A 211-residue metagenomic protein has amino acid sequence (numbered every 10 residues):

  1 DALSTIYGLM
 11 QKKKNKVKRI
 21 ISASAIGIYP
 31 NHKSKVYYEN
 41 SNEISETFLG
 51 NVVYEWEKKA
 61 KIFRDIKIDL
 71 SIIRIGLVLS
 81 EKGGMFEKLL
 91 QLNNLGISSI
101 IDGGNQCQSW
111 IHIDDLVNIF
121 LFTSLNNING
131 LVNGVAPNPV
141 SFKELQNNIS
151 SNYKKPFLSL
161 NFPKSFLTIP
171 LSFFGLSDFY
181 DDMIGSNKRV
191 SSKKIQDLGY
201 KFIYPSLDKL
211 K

Functional and structural regions predicted by a protein language model:
D1-I20: NAD(P)-cofactor binding segment of oxidoreductase domains
I28-P30, I44, I68-K88: Flexible, glycine-rich beta-alpha linker
K33-I72: Catalytic helix-loop patch of NAD(P)-dependent Rossmann-fold dehydrogenases
S45-L49, G76-G83, G103-I113: Glycine-rich "substrate-gating" loop/helix at the edge of Rossmann-like oxidoreductase active sites
L90-S98, N105-V140, N147: Alpha-helical substrate-binding/gating segment
L125, F179-K211: C-terminal amphipathic/interface module of NAD(P)-dependent oxidoreductases and related NAD-binding regulators
L125-L176: Mid/C-terminal beta-alpha module of Rossmann-like enzyme folds, strongest in SDR-family dehydrogenases/epimerases
